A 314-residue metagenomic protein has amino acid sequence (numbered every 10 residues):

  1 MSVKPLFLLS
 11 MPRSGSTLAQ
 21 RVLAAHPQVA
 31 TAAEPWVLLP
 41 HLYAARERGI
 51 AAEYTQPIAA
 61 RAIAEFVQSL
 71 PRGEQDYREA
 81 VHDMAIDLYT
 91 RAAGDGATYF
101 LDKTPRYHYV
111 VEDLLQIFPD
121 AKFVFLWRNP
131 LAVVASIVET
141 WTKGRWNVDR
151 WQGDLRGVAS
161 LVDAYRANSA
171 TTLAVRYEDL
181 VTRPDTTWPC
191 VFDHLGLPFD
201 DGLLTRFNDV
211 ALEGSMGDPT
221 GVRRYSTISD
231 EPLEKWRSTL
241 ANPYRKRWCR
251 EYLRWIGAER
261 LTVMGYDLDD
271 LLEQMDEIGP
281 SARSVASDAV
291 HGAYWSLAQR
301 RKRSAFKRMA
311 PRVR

Functional and structural regions predicted by a protein language model:
M1-L6, D193, L197-R314: PAPS-dependent sulfotransferases, especially Golgi type II membrane carbohydrate sulfotransferases
F7, L18, K122, W248: Amphipathic alpha-helical recognition patches that constitute DNA-binding helices
M11: P-loop (Walker A) phosphate-binding loop of NTP-binding proteins
S14: Conserved Rossmann-like nucleotide-cofactor binding loop
T17-V29: A conserved segment at the C-terminal end of the G1
A30-V110, I117, R237, Y252-L253: PAPS-dependent sulfation machinery
A44-E47, A93-T205, D209-T227: PAPS-dependent sulfotransferase catalytic domain
